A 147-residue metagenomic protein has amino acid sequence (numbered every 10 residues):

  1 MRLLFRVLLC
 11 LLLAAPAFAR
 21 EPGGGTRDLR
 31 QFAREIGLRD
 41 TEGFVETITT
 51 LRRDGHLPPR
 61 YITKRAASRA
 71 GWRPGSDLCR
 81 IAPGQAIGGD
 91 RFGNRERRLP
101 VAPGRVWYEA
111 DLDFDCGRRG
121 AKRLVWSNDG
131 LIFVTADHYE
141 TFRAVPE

Functional and structural regions predicted by a protein language model:
R2, A19-R20: Charged, long alpha-helical assembly modules
R2-C10: Sec-dependent signal peptide recognition, specifically the positively charged N-region followed immediately by
L9, L57, I132: Short, flexible active-site loop motifs that bind/organize anionic cofactors or intermediates
C10-F18: Hydrophobic h-region of N-terminal signal peptides that target proteins for export in Gram-negative bacteria
L13, R30-E35, E109-D111: Short, functional N-terminal and low-complexity linear motifs
E21-G84: N-terminal secretory signal peptides
R65-E147: Functional cores of ribonucleases/endoribonucleases
